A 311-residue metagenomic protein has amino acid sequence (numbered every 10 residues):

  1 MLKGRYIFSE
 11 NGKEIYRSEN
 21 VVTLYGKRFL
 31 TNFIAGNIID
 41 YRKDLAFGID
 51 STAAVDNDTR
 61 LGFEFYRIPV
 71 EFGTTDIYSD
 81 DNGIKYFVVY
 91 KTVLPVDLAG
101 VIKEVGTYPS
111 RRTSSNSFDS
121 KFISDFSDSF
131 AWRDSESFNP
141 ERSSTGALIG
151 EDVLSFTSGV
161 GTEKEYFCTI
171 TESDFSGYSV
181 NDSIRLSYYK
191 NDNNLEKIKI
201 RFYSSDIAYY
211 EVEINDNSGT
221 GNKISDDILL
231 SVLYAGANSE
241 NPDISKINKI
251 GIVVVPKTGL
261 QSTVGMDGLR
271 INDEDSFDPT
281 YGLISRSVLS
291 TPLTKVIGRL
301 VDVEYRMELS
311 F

Functional and structural regions predicted by a protein language model:
M1-K103, Y108-S124, F130, E136 (+3 more regions): Small cysteine-rich, disulfide-bonded extracellular modules of the LU/uPAR three-finger superfamily and closely related
S115-F277: Beta-rich carbohydrate-recognition modules and glycan-binding surfaces
